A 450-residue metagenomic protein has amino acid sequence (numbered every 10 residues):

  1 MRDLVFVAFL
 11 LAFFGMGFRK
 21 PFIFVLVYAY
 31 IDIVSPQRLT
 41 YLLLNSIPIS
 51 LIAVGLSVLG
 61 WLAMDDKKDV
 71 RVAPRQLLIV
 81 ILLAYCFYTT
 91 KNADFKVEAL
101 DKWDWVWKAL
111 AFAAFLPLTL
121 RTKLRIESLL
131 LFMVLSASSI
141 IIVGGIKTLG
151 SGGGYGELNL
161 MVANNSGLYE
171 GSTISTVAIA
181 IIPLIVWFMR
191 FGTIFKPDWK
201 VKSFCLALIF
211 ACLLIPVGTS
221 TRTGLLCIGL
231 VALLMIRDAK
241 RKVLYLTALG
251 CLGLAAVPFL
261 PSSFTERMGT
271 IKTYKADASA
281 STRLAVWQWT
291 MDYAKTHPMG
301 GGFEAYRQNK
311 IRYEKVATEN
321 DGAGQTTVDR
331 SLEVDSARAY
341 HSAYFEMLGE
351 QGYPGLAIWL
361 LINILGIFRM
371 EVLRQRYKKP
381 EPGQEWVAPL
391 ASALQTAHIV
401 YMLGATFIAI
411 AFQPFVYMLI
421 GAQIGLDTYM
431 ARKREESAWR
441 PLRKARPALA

Functional and structural regions predicted by a protein language model:
M1-D3, L44-I52, D101-V106, S166-I181 (+3 more regions): Membrane-interface micro-motifs in multi-pass membrane enzymes
M1-Y88, V97, K123-L131, M189-S203 (+2 more regions): Transmembrane signal-anchor hairpin modules in multi-pass inner-membrane enzymes, especially those that act on
A8-G17, L83-K91, W107-F112, E127-L160 (+6 more regions): Alpha-helical transmembrane segments of multi-pass inner-membrane proteins
Y30-Y41, E346-Q351, E385-D427: Membrane helix-loop boundary segments at the extracytoplasmic
G55-G60, L244-L246, G250-C251, I362-R369 (+1 more regions): Transmembrane alpha-helices of multi-pass inner-membrane enzymes
L135, R237, E350-I399, A422-Q423 (+1 more regions): Hydrophobic transmembrane alpha-helices and their immediate junctions
G145-S151, F210-T219, I236-S279, Q288-K295 (+4 more regions): A membrane-periplasm/extracellular boundary helix in multi-pass inner-membrane enzymes that assemble envelope glycans
K272-A285, M299-Q351, R374-P382, W386 (+1 more regions): Long extracytoplasmic/lumenal interhelical loops at the membrane interface of multi-pass membrane proteins
